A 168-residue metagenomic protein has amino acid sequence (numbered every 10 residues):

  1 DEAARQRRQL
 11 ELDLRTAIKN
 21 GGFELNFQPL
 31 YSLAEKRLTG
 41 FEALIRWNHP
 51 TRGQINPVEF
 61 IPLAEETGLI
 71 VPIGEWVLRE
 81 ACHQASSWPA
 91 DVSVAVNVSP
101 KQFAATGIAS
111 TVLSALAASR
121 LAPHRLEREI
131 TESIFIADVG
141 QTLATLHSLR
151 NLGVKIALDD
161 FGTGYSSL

Functional and structural regions predicted by a protein language model:
E2-L121, T131-I134, G140-Q141, H147-S148 (+1 more regions): Bacterial c-di-GMP phosphodiesterase EAL domain
S93, R125, K155-I156: Hydrophobic "anchor" residues on beta-strands that sit immediately upstream of conserved functional sites
L146-L158: Short beta-strand/loop segments at the ligand-binding rim of alpha/beta enzyme cores
Y165-L168: Catalytic cores of alpha/beta
